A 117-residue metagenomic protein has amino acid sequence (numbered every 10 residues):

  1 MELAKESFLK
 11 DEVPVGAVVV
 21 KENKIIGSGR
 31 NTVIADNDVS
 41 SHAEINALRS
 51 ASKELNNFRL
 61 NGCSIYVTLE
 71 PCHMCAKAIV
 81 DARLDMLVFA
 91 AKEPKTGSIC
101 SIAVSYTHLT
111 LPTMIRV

Functional and structural regions predicted by a protein language model:
M1-L9: Short, basic/aromatic recognition patches
K10, K21-E22: Short, ordered coil/turn segments that flank beta-strands lining enzyme active or ligand-binding pockets
D11-E12, R83: Glycine-centered short loops/turns at secondary-structure junctions
V15-V20: Short beta-strand scaffold segments in enzyme catalytic cores
K21, G27-L109: Zn2+-dependent cytidine deaminase-like catalytic core
H108-V117: Single conserved hydrophobic/aromatic residue that forms the stacking wall/gate of nucleotide- or nucleobase-binding
